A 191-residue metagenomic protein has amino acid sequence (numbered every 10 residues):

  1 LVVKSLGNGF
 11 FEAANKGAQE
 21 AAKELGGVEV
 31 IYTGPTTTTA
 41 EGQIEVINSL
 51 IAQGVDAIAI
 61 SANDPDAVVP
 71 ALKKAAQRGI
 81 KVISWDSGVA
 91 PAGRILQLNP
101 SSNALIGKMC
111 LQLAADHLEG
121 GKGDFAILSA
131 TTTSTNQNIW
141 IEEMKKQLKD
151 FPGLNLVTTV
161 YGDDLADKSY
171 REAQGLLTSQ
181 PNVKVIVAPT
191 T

Functional and structural regions predicted by a protein language model:
L1-T191: A residue-level marker of the well-folded mature domains of exported/periplasmic proteins
